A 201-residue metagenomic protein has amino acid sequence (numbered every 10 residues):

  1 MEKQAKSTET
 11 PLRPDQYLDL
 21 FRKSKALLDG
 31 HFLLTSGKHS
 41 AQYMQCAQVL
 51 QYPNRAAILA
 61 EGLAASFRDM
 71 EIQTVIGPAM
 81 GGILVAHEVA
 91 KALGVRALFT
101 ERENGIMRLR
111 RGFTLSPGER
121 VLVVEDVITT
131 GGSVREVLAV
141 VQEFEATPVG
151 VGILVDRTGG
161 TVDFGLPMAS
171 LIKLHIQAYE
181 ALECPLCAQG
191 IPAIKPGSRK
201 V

Functional and structural regions predicted by a protein language model:
M1-V201: PRPP-associated nucleotide enzymes
